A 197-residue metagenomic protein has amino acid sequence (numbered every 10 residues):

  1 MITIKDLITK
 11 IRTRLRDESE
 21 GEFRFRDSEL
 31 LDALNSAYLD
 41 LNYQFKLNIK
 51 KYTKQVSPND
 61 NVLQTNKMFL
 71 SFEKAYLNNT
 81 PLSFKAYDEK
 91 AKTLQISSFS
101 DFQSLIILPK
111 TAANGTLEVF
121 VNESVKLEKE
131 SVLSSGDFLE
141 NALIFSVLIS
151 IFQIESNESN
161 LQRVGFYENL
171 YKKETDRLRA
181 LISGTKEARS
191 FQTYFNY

Functional and structural regions predicted by a protein language model:
M1-T13, E29-D32, S36, E89-Y197: Internal mixed-charge
D6-F23, S28-I49, S57-P58: N-terminal "first-domain core" detector
R16, N42, T80, S124 (+1 more regions): Residue-level marker of positions within ordered structural domains that often coincide with functionally constrained
Q55-N66, E128-D137: Surface-exposed ligand/attachment interfaces on beta-rich extracellular proteins
P58, T65-L70, S100, K110-N114: A generic structural signal for short, non-catalytic loop/turn and secondary-structure boundary residues
T65-P81: Solvent-exposed beta-hairpin/edge-strand motifs
T80-K85, L127: Surface-exposed loop/edge segments in extracytoplasmic proteins
